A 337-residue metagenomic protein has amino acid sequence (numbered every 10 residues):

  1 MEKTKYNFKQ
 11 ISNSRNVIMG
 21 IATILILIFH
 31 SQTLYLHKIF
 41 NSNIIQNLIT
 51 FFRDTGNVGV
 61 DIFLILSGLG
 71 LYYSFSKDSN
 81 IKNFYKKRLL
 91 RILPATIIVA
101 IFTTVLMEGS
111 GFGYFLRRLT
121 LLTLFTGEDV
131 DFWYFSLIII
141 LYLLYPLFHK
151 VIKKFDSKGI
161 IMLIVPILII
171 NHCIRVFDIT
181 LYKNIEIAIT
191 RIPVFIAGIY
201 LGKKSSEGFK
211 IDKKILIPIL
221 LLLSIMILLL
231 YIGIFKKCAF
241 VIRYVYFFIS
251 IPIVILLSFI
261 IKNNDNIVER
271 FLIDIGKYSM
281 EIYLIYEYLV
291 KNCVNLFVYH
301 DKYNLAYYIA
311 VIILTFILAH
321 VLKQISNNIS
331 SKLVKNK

Functional and structural regions predicted by a protein language model:
M1-I170, K213-I217, N266-V268, D274-Y278 (+1 more regions): Membrane-cytosol interface segments of multi-pass membrane proteins, especially ER/Golgi lipid-handling enzymes
T4-K5, I174, K183-I196, K203-E281 (+2 more regions): Alpha-helical transmembrane segments and terminal signal-anchor/GPI-anchor hydrophobic tails, characterized by long
S14, N57-D61, G127-I139, K183-I199 (+1 more regions): Membrane-interface micro-motifs in multi-pass membrane enzymes
H30, Y283-Y286: Histidine-centered divalent metal-coordination motifs
H30-H37, T104-E108, K150, R175-I179 (+4 more regions): Transmembrane helix-loop junctions and nearby membrane-interface residues
G70-Y73, H149, I199, K203 (+1 more regions): Short glycine/serine- and small hydrophobic-enriched flexible loop segments
